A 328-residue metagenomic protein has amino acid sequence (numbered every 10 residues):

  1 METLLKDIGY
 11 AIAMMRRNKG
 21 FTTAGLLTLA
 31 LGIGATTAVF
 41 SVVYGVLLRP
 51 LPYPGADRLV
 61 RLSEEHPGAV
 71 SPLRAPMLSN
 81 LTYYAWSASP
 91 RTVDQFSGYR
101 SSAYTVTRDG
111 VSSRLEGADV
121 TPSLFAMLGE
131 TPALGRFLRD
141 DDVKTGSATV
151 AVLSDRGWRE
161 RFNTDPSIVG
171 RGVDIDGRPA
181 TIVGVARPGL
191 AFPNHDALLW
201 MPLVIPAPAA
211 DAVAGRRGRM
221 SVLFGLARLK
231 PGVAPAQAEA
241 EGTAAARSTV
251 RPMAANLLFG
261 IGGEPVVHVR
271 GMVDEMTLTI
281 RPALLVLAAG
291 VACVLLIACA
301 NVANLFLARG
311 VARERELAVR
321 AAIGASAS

Functional and structural regions predicted by a protein language model:
M1-A24, Y53, A69, A75 (+5 more regions): Membrane-helix entry/capping segments
I12, R16-G20, A298-S328: Intracellular coupling helices
T28-I33, A244: Residue-level recognition of pore/gate-forming positions within transmembrane alpha-helices of multi-pass
L31-E65, L307: Alpha-helical transmembrane segments
G32, A289-C299: Hydrophobic transmembrane alpha-helices
V60-E64, S79-R139, T249-V250: Short amphipathic beta-strand/extended segments in non-transmembrane regions
A103, E116-D140, T149-L285: Mid-to-C-terminal secondary-structure elements that act as membrane-proximal/extracytoplasmic interface segments
